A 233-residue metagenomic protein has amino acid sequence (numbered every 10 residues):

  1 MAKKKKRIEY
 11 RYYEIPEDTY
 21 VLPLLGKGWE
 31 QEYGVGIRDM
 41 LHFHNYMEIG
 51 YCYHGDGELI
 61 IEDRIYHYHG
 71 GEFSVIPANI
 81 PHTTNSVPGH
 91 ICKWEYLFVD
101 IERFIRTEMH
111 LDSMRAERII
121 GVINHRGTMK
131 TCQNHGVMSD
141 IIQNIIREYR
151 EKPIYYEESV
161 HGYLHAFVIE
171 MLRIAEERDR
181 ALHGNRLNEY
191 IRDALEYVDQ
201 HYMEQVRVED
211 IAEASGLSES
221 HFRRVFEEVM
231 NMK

Functional and structural regions predicted by a protein language model:
M1-F73, I80, P88, D112-E117 (+1 more regions): Generic protein-terminus/edge-of-domain signal
G26, L59, W94, V99 (+6 more regions): Hydrophobic alpha-helical core bundles mediating ligand binding, dimerization, or RNAP-core interactions
N79-F104: Ligand-binding loop in jelly-roll beta-barrel domains
L97-E117: Conserved segment of winged-helix/HTH DNA-binding domains
D112-A166, E170: Amphipathic alpha-helical segments enriched in hydrophobic/aromatic residues interleaved with Lys/Arg
I123-Q133, A181, E209-D210, K233: A ubiquitous short alpha-helical element
G136-S139, H161, R180-V206, D210-S215: A short, Lys/Arg-enriched amphipathic alpha-helix from helix-turn-helix/homeodomain DNA-binding modules
E170-E176, Y197-K233: Basic/polar phosphate-binding segments, predominantly the helix-turn-helix DNA-binding elements of transcriptional
